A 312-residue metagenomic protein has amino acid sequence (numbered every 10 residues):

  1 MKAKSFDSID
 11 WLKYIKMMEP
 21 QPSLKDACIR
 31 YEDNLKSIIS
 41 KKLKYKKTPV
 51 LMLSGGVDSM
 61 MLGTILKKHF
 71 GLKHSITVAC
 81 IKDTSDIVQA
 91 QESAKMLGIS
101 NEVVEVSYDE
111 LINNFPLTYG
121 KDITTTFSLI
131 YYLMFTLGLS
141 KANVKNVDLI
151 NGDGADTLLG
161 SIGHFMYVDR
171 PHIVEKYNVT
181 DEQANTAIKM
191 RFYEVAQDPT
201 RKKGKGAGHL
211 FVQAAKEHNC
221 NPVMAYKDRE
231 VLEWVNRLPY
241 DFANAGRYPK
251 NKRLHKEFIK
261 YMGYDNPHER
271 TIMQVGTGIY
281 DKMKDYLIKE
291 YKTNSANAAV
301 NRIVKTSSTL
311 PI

Functional and structural regions predicted by a protein language model:
M1-M18, F135: N-terminal glutamine amidotransferase
M1-S8, L149-N151, E233, P267: Short hydrophobic-aromatic micro-motifs
I15-M262, G276-E290: ATP-dependent adenylate-handling active sites, centered on carboxylate activation for C-N bond formation
Y248-K250, P267-K282, K305, I312: Short linear loop/turn motifs
T293-I312: Acidic, carboxylate-rich catalytic segments that either coordinate divalent cations
